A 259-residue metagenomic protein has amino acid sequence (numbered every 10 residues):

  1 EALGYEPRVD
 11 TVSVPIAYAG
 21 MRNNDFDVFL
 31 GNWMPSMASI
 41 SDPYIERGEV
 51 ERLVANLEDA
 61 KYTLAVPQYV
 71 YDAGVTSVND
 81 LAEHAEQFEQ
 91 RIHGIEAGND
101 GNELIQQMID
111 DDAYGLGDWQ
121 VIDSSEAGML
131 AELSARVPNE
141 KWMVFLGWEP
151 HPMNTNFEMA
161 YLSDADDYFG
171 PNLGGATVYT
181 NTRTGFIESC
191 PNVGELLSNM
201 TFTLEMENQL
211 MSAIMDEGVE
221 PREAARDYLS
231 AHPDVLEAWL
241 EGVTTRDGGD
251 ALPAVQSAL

Functional and structural regions predicted by a protein language model:
E1-Y5, D80-Q120, S230: Ligand-binding cleft/hinge of the Venus flytrap
S13-R47, A131-E132, P152-F157: Pocket-flanking alpha-helical
Y18, V78, N102, Q106 (+5 more regions): Extracytoplasmic/secreted envelope proteins and their assembly/folding machinery, especially bacterial periplasmic
F26-L30, A97-D166: Ligand-binding pocket segment of bilobal, Venus flytrap-like solute-binding proteins
R47-A97: A conserved helix-loop-strand patch within extracytoplasmic ligand-binding domains of the periplasmic binding
K61-Y71, G175-S189, S212-A213: A bilobed periplasmic-binding-protein/Venus flytrap-type ligand-binding module shared by bacterial periplasmic
P150-T201: C-terminal lobe and pocket-closing loops of periplasmic/extracytoplasmic Venus-flytrap solute-binding proteins
M200-L259: C-terminal functional modules
